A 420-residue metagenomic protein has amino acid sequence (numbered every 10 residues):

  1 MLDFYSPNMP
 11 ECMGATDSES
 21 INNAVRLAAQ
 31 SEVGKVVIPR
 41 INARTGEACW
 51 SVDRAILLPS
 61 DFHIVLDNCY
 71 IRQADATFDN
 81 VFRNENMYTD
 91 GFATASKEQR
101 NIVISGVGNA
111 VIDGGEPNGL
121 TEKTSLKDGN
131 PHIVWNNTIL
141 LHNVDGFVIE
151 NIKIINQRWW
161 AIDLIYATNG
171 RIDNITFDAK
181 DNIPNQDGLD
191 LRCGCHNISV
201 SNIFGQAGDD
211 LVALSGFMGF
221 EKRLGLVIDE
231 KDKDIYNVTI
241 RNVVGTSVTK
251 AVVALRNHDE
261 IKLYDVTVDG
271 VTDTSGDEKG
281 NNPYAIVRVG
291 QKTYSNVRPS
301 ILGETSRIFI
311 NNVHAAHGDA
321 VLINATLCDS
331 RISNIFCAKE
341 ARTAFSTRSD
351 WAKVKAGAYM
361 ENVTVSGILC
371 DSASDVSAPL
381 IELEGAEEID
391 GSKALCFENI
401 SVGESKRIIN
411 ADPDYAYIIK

Functional and structural regions predicted by a protein language model:
M1-K420: Extracellular/periplasmic carbohydrate-active domains that bind, remodel, or depolymerize complex polysaccharides
